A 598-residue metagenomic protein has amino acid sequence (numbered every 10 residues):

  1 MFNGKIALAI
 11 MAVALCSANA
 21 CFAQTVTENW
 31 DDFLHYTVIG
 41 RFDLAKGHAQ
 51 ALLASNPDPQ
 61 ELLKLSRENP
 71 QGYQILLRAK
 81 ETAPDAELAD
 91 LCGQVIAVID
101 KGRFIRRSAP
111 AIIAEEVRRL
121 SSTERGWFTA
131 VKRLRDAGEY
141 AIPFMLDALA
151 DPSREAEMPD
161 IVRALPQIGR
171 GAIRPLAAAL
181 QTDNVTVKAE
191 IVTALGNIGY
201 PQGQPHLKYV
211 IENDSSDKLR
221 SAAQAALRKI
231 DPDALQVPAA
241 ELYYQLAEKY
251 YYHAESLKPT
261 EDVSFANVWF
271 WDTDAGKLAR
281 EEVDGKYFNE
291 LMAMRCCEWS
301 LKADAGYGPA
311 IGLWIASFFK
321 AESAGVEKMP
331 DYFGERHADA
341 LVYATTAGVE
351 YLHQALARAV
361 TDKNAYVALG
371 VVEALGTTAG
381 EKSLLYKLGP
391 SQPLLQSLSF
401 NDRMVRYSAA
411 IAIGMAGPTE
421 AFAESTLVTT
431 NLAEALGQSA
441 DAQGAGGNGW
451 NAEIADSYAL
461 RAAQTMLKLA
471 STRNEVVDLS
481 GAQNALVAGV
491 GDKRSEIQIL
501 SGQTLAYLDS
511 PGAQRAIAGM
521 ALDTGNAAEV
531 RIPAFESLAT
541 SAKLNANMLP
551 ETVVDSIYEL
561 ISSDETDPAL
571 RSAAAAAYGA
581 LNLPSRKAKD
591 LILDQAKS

Functional and structural regions predicted by a protein language model:
A7-A18: Bacterial N-terminal signal peptides
D31-V38, G47-A51, K64-E68, D90-R107 (+17 more regions): Structural detector for internal amphipathic alpha-helices that build alpha-solenoid repeat scaffolds
G47-Q74, E139-S153, L301-E327: Short, charge-rich amphipathic alpha-helical segments embedded in non-transmembrane helical bundles/solenoids
H48-A49, L207, I211, Y251 (+2 more regions): Inward-facing hydrophobic residues that define packing positions of alpha-helical scaffold repeats
L52-L53, A148, A179, V210 (+9 more regions): Alpha-helical solenoid scaffolds that mediate protein-protein interactions, centered on TPR/SEL1-like repeats but also
P59-K64, R106-R118, E139-A150, R170-Q181 (+10 more regions): Amphipathic alpha-helical scaffolding segments comprising HEAT/armadillo-like alpha-solenoid repeats
E61-K80, P238, Q245, K249-R295 (+3 more regions): Short coil/linker segments at helix-helix boundaries
S122-E124, S153-R154, D183-N184, S215-S216 (+9 more regions): Short inter-helical turns and helix N-cap capping residues of alpha-solenoid HEAT/ARM repeat scaffolds
